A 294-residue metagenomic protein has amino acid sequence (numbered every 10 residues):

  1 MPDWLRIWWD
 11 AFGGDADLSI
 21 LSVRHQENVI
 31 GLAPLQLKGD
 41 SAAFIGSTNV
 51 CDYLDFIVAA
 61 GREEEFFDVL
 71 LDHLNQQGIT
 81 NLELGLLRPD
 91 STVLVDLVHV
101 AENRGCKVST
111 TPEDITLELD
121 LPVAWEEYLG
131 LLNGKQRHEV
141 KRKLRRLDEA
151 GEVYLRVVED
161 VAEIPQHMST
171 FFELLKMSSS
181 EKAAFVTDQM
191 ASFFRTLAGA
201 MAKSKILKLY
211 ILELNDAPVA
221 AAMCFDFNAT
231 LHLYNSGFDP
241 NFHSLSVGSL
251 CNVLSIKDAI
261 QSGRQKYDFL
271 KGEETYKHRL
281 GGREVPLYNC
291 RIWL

Functional and structural regions predicted by a protein language model:
M1-S47, L86-S244: A conserved beta-strand-loop-helix scaffold within acyl/acetyltransferase catalytic domains
D17-L18, L37-P112, N228-L280, E284: Acyl-donor binding region in acyl/amide transferases
N289-C290: Catalytic core of Fe(II)/2-oxoglutarate
